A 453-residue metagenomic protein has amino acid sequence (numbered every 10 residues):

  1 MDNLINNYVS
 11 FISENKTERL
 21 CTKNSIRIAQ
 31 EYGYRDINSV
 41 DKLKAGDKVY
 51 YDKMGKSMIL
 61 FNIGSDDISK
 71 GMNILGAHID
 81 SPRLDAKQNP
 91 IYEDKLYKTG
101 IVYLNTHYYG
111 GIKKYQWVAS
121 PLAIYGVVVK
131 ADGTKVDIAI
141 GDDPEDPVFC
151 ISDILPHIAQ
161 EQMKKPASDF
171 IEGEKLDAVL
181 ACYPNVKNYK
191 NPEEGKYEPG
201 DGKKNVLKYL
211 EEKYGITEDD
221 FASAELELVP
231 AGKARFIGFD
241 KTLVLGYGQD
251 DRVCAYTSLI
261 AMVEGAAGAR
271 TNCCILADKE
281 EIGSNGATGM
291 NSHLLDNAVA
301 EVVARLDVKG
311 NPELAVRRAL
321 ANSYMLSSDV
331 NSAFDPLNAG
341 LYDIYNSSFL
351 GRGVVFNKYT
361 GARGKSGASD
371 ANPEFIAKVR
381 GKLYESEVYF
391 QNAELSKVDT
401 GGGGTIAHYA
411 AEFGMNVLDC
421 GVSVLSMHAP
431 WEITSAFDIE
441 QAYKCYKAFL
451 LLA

Functional and structural regions predicted by a protein language model:
M1-A453: N-terminal hydrophobic/helix-forming segments and targeting peptides
